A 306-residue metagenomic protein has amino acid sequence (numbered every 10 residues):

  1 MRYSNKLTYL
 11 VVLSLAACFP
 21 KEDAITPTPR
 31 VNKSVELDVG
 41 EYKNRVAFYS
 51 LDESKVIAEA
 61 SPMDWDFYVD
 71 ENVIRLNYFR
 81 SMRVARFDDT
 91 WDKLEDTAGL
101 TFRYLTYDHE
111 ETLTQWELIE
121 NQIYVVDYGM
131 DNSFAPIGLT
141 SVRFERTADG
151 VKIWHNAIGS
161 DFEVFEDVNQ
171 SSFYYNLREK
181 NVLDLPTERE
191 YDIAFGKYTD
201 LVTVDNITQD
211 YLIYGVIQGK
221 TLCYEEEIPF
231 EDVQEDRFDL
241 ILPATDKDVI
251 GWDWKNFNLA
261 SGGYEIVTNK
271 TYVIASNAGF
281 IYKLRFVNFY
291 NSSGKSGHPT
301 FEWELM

Functional and structural regions predicted by a protein language model:
R2-L10: Sec-dependent signal peptide recognition, specifically the positively charged N-region followed immediately by
L15-A17: C-terminal motif of bacterial Sec signal peptides marking the signal peptidase cleavage site
F19-M306: Surface-exposed, beta-sheet-biased, low-hydrophobicity segments with strongly acidic/polar composition
